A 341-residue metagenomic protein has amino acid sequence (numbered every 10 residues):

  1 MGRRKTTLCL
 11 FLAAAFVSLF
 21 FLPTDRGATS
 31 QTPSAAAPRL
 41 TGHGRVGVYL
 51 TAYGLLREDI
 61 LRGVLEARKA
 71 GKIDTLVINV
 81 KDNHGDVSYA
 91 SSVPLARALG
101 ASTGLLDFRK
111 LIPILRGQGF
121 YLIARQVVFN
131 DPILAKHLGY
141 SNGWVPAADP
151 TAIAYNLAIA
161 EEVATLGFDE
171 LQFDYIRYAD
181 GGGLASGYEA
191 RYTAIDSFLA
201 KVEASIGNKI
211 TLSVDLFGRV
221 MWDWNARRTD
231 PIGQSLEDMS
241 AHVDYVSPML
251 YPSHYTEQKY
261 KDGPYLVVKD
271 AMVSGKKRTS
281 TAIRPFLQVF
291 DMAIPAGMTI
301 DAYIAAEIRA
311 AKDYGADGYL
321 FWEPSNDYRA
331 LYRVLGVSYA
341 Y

Functional and structural regions predicted by a protein language model:
G27-V64, R68, Q288-F290: Boundary/entry segment of secreted carbohydrate-active catalytic domains
P38-L55, I112-P113, I123-L166, A305-I308: Active-site-adjacent "subsite" loops/lids of carbohydrate-active enzymes
Y49, Y121-D131, Q172, Y192-G233 (+1 more regions): Aromatic-lined carbohydrate-recognition surfaces of secreted/lumenal glycan-active proteins
L61-D86, T165-L171, M239-Y245, A311-G318: Catalytic domains of carbohydrate-active enzymes, especially glycoside hydrolases
I73-G104, L335: Aromatic-lined carbohydrate-binding/catalytic grooves of carbohydrate-active enzymes
D74-V80, T103-S141, Q172, K209: Glycine-rich, aromatic-flanked loop segments that form ligand/cofactor-binding clefts across common enzyme folds
T75-N83, W144-P146, Y155-G187: Active-site groove signature of glycoside hydrolases
V243-V268, S274, T279-Y341: Substrate-binding cleft of secreted/luminal carbohydrate-active enzymes
